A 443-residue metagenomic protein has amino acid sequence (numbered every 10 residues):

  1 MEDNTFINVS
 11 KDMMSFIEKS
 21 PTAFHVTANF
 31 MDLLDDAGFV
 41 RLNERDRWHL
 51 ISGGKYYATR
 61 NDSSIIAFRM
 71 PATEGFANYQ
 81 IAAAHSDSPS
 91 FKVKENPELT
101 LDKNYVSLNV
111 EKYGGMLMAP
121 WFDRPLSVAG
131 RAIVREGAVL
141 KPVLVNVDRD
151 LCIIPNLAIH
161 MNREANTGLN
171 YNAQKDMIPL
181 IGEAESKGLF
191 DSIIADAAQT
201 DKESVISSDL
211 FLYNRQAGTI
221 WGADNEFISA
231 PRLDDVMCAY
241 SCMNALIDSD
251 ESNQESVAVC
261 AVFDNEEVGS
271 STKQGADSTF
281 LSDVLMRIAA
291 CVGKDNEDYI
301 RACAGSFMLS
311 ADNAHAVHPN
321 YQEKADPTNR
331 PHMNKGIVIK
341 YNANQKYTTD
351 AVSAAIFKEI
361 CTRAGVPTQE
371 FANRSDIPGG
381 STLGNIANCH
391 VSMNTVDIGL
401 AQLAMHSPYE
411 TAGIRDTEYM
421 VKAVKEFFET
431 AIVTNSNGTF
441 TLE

Functional and structural regions predicted by a protein language model:
M1-E443: N-terminal hydrophobic/helix-forming segments and targeting peptides
